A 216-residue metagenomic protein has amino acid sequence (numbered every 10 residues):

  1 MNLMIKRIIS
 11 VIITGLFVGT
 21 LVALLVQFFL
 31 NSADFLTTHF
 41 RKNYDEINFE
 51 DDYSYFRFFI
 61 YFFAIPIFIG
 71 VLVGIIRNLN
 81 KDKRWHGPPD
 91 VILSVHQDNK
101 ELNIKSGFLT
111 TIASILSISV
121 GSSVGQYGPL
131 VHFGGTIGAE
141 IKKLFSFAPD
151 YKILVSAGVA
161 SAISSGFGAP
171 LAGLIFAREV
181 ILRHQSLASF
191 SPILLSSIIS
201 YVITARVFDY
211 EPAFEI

Functional and structural regions predicted by a protein language model:
M1-I216: Alpha-helical transmembrane segments and immediately membrane-proximal extracytoplasmic
